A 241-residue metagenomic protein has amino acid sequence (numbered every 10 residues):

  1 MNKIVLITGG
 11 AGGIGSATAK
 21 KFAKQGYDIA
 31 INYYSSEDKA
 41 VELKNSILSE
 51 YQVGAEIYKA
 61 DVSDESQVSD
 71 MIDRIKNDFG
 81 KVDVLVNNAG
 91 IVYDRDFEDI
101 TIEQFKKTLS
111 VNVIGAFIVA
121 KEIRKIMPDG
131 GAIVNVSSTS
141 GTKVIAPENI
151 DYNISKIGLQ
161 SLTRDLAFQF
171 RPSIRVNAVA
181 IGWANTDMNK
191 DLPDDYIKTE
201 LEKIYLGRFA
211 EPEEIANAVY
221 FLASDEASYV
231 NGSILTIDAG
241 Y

Functional and structural regions predicted by a protein language model:
A11-G12: Conserved glycine-rich cofactor-binding loop
E37, K59-D70, I102, E213-E214: The beta1-alpha1 cofactor-binding region of Rossmann-like NAD(H)/NADP(H)-dependent oxidoreductases
D96-F97, Q104-K106, N189, E200: Substrate-binding pocket helix/loop in short-chain dehydrogenase/reductase
A120, S155, T163: Active-site helix of classical SDR
K125, R164-P172, S228: Alpha-helical segment proximal to the catalytic Tyr-Lys
I126, R208-I237: C-terminal substrate-recognition "lid" of short-chain dehydrogenase/reductases
S138: Residue(s) in the substrate-gating loop at a strand-loop-helix junction that position the organic substrate next
